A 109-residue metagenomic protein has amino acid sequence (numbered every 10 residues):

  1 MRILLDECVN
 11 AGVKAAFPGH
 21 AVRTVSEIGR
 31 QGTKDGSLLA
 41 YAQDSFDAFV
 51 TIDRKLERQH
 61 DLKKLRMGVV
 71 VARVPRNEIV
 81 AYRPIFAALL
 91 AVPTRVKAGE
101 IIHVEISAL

Functional and structural regions predicted by a protein language model:
M1-D47, V92: N-terminal first-folded block
K14-A15, Q59-D61, A81: Short glycine-/acidic-enriched loop or helix-start segments at secondary-structure transitions that form or flank
R23-V25, T51, E57, K97: Residue-level signal for pocket-adjacent positions within structured domains
I28-G29, L56, P75-N77: Short histidine/acidic/glycine/proline-rich micro-motifs that form metal- and phosphate-coordinating active-site loops
A42-D61: Acidic, metal-binding active-site segment of PIN/NYN-like and related structure-specific nucleases
L62-R66: Glycine-rich loop at the start of a catalytic domain that most often binds anionic cofactors/ligands
M67-L109: C-terminal structural segments of small proteins and small subunits
